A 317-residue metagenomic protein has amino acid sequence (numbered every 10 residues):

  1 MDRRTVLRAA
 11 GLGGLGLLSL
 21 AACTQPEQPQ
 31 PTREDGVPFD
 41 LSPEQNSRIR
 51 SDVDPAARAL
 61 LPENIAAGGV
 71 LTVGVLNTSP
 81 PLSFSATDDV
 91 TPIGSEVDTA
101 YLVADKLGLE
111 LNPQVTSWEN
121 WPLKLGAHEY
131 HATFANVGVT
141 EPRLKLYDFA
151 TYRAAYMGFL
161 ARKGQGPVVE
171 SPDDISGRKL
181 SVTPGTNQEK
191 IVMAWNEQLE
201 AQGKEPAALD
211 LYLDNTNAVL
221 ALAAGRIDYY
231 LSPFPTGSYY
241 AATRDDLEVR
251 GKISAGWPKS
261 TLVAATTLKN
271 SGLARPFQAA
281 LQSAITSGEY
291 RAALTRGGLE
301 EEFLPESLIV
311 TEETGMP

Functional and structural regions predicted by a protein language model:
T5-Q25: N-terminal export signals
T24, P31-P55, D105, Q165-G166 (+4 more regions): Extended ligand-binding regions for polar small-molecule ligands
P31-F134: Extracytoplasmic small-molecule ligand-binding "clamshell" domains of the periplasmic binding protein/Venus flytrap
P62, G94-E96, R143-A155, K252-S254 (+1 more regions): A structural signal for short loop-to-beta-strand junctions that line the ligand-binding cleft of periplasmic/secreted
N77-P80, V90-K106, V137, G158-D214 (+2 more regions): Bilobed "Venus flytrap"/periplasmic-binding protein-like clamshell domains and structurally analogous long
E110-D174: Acidic, polar ligand-binding/catalytic clefts
V137-L144, M193-A194, Q198, A224 (+1 more regions): A ligand-binding cleft/hinge motif common to bilobed small-molecule-binding domains
A154-A161, A242-A279, E300-P317: Periplasmic-binding protein-like
